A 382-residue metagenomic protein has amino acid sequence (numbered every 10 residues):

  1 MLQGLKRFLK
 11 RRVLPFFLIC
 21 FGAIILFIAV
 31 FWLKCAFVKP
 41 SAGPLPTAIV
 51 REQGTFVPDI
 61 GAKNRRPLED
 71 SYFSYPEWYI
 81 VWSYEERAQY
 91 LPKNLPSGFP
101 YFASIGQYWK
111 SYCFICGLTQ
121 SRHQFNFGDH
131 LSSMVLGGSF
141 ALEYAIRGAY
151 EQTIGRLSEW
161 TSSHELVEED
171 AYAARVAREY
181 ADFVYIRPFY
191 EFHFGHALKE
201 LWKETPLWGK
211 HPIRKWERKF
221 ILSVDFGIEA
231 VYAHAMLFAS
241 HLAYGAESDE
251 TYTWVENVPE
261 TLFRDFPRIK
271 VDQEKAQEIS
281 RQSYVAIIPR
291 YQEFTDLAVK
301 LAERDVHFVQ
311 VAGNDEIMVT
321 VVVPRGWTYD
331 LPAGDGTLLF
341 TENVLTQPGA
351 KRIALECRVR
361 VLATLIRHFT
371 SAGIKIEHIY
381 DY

Functional and structural regions predicted by a protein language model:
L2-I25: N-terminal Sec-pathway targeting helices
V13, H164-E169, A174, L222 (+1 more regions): Hydrophobic transmembrane signal anchors and adjacent membrane-proximal interface regions, especially in viral
I24-A36: Short hydrophobic alpha-helical membrane-anchoring segments
K34-F189: Long, solvent-exposed N-terminal ectodomains/accessory regions that are displayed to the extracellular/lumenal milieu
R187-S248: Long amphipathic alpha-helical scaffold segments
S240-Y382: A conserved regulatory-domain signal marking ACT and ACT-like small-molecule sensing domains and adjacent regulatory
